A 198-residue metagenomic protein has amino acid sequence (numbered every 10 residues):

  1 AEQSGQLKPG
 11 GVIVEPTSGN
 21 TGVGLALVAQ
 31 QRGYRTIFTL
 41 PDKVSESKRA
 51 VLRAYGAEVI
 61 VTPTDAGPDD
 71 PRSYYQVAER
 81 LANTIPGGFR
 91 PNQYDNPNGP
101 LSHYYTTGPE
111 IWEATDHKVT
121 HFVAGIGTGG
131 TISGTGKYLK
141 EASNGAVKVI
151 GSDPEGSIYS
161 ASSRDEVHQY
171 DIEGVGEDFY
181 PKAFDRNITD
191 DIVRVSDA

Functional and structural regions predicted by a protein language model:
E2-Q3, A26, E79-A82, G108-W112 (+2 more regions): Generic structural signal for well-ordered alpha-helical scaffold segments
Q3, V28-T39, K43, K137-K148: A glycine- and small-aliphatic-rich helix-loop capping segment at beta-alpha/alpha-beta transitions that lines
L7-D42, K118-T131: A short, small-residue-rich loop immediately preceding and capping a beta-strand
T21-L81, E155, Y159-D171, G176-P181: Active-site-proximal loop->helix
T36, V59, F89-R90, V149: Hydrophobic beta-strand scaffold residues
T64, D69-R72, N96-R194: Glycine-rich phosphate/pyrophosphate-binding loop at beta-loop-alpha junctions
A78, N83-Y94: Structural signature of the thiamine diphosphate
D197-A198: Claisen-condensing/thiolase-fold acyl-transfer catalytic domains that form or cleave C-C bonds in fatty acid
